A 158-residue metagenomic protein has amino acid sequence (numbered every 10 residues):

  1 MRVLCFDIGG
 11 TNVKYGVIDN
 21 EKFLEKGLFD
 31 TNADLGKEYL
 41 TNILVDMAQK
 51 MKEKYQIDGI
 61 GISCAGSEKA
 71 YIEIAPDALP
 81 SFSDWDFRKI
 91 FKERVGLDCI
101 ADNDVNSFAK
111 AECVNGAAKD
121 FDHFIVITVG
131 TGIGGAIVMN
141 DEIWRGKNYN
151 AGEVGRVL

Functional and structural regions predicted by a protein language model:
R2, G16-D19, L24, L28 (+4 more regions): Glycine/GP-enriched mid-protein hinge/lid loop-to-helix segment characteristic of carbohydrate kinases
R2-G61: Conserved phosphate-binding loops in N-terminal lobes of ATP-dependent enzymes of the actin/Hsp70/sugar-kinase
C5, G61, A109, G135-A136: Small-residue (primarily alanine) positions within well-ordered alpha-helices, especially packing/interaction faces
D7, D104, G130: Active-site glycine-centered loops adjacent to acidic/histidine catalytic or metal-binding residues that shape
T11, A65-E68, G130-G132: Short glycine-rich anion-binding loops that position phosphate/pyrophosphate groups of nucleotides and phosphorylated
T11, V105-N106, N150: A generic "binding-loop/recognition-motif" signal
A33, K37-V45, Q49, G59-I60 (+1 more regions): Glycine-rich phosphate-binding loop and adjoining helix at the ATP-binding site of ATP-dependent phosphoryl-transfer
